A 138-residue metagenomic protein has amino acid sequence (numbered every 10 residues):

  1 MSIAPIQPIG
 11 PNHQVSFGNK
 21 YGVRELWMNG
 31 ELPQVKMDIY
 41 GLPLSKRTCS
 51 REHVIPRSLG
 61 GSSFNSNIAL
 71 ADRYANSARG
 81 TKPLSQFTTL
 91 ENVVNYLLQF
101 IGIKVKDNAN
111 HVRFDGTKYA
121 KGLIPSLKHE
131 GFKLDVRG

Functional and structural regions predicted by a protein language model:
M1, K46, H129-K133: Sequence-level motif detector for i,i+2 pairs with an aromatic at +2
S2-G41, N110-R113: Short, charged surface segments at domain edges that flank catalytic/cofactor-binding sites
I6, R51-V54, G138: Hydrophobic aliphatic residue packing
N19-G22, S50, F64, T89 (+1 more regions): A diffuse structural propensity rather than consistent per-protein peaks
D38, D72-A75: Short cysteine clusters
G41-L70, R79-S85: Histidine-centered nuclease catalytic patch
S66-N67, S77-G138: A detector for short metal-coordination/catalytic motifs
